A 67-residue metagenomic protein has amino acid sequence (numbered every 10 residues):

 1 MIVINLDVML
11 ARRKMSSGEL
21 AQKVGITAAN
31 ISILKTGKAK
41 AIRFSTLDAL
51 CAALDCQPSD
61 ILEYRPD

Functional and structural regions predicted by a protein language model:
M1-M15: A short, Lys/Arg-rich alpha-helix, primarily the initiator
D7, G18, D48: Residues within the helices of the helix-turn-helix
V8, A28, I33, K40 (+2 more regions): Short, charged recognition helix plus adjacent turn of helix-turn-helix-like nucleic-acid-binding domains
L10, A21, C51: The alpha-helix within a helix-turn-helix
M15-I33: Short alpha-helical DNA-recognition segment
S45-D60: DNA major-groove recognition helix of helix-turn-helix/homeodomain DNA-binding modules
